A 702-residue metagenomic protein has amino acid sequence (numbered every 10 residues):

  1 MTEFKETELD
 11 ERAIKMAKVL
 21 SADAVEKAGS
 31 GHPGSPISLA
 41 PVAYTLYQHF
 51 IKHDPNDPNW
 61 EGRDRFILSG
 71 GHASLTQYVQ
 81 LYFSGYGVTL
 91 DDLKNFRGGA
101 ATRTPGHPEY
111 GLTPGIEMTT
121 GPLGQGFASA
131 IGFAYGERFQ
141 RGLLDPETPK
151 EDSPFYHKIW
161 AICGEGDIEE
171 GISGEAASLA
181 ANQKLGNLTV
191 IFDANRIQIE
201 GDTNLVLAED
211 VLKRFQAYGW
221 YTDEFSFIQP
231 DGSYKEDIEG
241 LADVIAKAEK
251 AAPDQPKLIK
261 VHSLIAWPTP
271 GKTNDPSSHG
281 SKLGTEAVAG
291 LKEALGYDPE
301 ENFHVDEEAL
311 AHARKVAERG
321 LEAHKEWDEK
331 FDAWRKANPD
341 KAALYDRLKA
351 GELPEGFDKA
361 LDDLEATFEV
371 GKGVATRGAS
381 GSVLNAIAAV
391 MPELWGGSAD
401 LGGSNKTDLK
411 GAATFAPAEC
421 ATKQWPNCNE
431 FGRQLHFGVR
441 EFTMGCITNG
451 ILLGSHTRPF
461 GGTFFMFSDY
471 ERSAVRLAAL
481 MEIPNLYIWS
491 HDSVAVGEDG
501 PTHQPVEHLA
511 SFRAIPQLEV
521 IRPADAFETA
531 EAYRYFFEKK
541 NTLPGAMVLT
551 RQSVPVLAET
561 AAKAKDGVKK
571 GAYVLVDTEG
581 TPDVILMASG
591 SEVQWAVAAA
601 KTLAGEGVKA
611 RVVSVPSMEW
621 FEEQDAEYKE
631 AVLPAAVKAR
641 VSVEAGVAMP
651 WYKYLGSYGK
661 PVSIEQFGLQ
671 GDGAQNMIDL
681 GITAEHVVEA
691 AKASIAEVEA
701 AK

Functional and structural regions predicted by a protein language model:
M1-I159, K315-A546, T550-P555, V632: Thiamine diphosphate
E6, G87-D92, L207, Q229 (+11 more regions): General structural signal for secondary-structure boundaries
E61-G62, S263-T269, T273-E355, E619: Terminal amphipathic helices with adjacent charged low-complexity linkers/tails
G98-G111, T119, S129, Y135 (+6 more regions): Thiamine diphosphate
I162: Walker B beta-strand of ABC/ABC-like P-loop ATPase nucleotide-binding domains, specifically the conserved hydrophobic
E165: Residue(s) in the substrate-gating loop at a strand-loop-helix junction that position the organic substrate next
